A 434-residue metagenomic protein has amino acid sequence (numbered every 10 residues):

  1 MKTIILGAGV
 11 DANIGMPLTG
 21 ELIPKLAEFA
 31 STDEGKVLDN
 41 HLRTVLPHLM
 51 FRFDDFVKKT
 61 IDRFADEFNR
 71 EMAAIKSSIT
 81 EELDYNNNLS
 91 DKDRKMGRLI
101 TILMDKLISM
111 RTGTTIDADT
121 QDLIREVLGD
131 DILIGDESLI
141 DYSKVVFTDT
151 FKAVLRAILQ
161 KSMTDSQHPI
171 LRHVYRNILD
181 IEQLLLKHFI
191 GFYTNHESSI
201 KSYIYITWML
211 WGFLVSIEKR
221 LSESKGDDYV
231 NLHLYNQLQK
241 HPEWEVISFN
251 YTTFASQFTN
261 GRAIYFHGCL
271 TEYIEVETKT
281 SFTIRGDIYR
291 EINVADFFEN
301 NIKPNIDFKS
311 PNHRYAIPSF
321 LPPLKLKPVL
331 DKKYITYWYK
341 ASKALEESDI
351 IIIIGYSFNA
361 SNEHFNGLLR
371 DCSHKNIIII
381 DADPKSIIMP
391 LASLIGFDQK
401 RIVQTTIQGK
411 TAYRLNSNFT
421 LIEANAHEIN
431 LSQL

Functional and structural regions predicted by a protein language model:
M1-E71, S77, L83, S90-D91 (+3 more regions): SIR2/sirtuin-family catalytic core signature
H41-P323: Extended, H/D-rich, highly charged conserved domains that either
